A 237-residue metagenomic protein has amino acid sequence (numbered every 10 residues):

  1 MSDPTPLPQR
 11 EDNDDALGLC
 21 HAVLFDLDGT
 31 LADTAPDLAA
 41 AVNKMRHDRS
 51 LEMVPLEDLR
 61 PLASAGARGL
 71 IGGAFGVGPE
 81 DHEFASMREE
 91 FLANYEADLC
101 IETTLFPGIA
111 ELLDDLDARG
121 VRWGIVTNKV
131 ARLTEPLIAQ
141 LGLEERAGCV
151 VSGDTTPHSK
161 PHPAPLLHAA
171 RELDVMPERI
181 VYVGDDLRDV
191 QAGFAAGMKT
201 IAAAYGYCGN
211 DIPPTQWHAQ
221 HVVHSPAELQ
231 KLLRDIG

Functional and structural regions predicted by a protein language model:
S2-H21, E57, D117, A131 (+1 more regions): Asp-based, Mg2+/Mn2+-dependent phosphohydrolase catalytic module
T5-E11, D15-E111, D117-R119, V130-R132 (+1 more regions): N-terminal helical cap/lid subdomain that shapes the substrate entry/recognition surface in HAD-like hydrolases
L24-D26, V126, V183-G184: Generic enzyme active-site microenvironment
L31, L105, W123, Y182 (+1 more regions): Conserved SAM-binding loop
D33, I125-T127, A202: Hydrophobic residues in well-ordered beta-strands that form the structural core
E52, R122, K199: Residue-level detector of anion-binding/catalytic polar loops
